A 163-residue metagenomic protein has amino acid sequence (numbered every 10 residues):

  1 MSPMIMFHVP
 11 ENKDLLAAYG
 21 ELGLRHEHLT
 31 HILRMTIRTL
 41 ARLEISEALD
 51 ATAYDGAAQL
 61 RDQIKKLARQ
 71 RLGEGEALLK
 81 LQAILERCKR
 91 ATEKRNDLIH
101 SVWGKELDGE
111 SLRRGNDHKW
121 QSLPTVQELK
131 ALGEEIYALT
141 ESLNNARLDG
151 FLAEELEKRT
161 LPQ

Functional and structural regions predicted by a protein language model:
M1-K13, Q70-L79, G115-W120: Short, charged/polar, low-complexity loop and linker segments that flank or interrupt alpha-helical bundles
S2-L67, E86-S101, E106, L132-Q163: Amphipathic alpha-helical interface elements
L78-E86: Conserved interaction-surface patches within small, structured recognition/assembly domains
W103-L123: Acidic interhelical loop/turn segments
K119-L129, G133-Y137: Long, hydrophobic, well-ordered secondary-structure blocks that form the structural core and pocket-lining surfaces
